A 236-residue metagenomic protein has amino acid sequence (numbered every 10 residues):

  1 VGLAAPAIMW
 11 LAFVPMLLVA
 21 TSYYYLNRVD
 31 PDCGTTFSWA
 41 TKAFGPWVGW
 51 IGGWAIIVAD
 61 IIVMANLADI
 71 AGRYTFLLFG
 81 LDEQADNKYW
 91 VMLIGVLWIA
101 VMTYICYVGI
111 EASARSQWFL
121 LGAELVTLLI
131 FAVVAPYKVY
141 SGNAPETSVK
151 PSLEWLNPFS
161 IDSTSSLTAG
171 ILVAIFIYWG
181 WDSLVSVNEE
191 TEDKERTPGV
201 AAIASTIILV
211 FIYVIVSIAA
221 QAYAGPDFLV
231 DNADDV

Functional and structural regions predicted by a protein language model:
V1-V91, S205-F211, I215: Extracellular loop-to-transmembrane helix junctions
G2, G34-T35, G45, G49 (+6 more regions): Glycine-centered flexibility sites
A5-M9, G80-W90, F119-V236: Helix-loop-helix junctions that connect adjacent transmembrane segments in multi-pass membrane transporters
A12-Y24, W98-Y107, W181-D182: Central hydrophobic cores of alpha-helical transmembrane segments in multi-pass inner-membrane proteins across all
S22, T75, C106-G109, A132-P136 (+1 more regions): Hydrophobic membrane-targeting signal helices
Y25-R28, I51, L97-A123, V187-E190: Membrane-water interface regions at transmembrane-helix termini and the short interhelical loops of multi-pass membrane
P31-A40, Y104-E111, V185-N188, E192-G199: Cytoplasmic juxtamembrane interface segments
G45-V58, I94-L97, S160-A174: Select transmembrane alpha-helical segments in multipass membrane proteins
